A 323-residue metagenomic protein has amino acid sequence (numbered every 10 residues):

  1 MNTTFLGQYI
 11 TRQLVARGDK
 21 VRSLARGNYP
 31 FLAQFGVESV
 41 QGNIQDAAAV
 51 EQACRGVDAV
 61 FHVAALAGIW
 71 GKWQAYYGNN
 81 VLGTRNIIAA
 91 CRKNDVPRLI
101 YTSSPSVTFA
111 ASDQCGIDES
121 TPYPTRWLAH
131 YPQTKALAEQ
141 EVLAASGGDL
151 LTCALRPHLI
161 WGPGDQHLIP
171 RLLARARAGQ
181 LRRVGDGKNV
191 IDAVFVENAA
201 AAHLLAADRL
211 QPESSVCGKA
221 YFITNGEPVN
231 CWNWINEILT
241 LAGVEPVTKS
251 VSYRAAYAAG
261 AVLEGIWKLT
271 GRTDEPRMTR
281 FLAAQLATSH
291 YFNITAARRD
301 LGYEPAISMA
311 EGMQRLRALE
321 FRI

Functional and structural regions predicted by a protein language model:
M1-R17: N-terminal Rossmann NAD(P)H-binding glycine-rich loop of SDR-like oxidoreductase domains
Y29-A33, V37-L82, A90: NAD(P)H-binding glycine-rich loop region in Rossmannoid oxidoreductase-like domains and their noncatalytic homologs
L82, N86-Y131: Conserved Rossmann-fold NAD(P)-dependent oxidoreductase catalytic core, especially the SDR/UDP-sugar
R126-C153: Active-site Tyr-X1-5-Lys
L137-A138, Q166-R171, G185-R209, G218-K219: Substrate-positioning beta->alpha
V196, A220, N236, A259-L269 (+1 more regions): Conserved C-terminal active-site "lid" loop/helix of NAD(P)H-dependent oxidoreductases that clamps the redox cofactor
R209-P276, A310-R315: Mid/C-terminal beta-alpha module of Rossmann-like enzyme folds, strongest in SDR-family dehydrogenases/epimerases
F292-D300, E304-I323: Amphipathic terminal alpha-helices
